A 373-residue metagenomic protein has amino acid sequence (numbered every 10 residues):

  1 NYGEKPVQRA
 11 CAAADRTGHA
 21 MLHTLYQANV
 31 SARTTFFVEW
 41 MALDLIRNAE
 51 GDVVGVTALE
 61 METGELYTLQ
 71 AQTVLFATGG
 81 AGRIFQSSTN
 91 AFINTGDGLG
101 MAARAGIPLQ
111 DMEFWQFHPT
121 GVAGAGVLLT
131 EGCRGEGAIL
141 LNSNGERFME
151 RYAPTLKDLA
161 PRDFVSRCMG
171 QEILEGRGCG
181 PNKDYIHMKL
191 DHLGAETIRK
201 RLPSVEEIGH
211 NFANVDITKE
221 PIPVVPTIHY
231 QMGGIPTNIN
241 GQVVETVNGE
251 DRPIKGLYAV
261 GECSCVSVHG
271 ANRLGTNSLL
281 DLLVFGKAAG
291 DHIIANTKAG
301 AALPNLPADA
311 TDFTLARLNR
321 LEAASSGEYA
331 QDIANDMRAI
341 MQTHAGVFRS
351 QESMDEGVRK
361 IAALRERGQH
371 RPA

Functional and structural regions predicted by a protein language model:
N1-E65, Q70-Q72, A77, H118-A123 (+1 more regions): Conserved redox-cofactor binding core of oxidoreductases
K5-V7, N48-A49, L141-L159, M169 (+4 more regions): Glycine- and aromatic-enriched mobile tails/lids
A13-D15, E39-M41, L45, V56-M61 (+15 more regions): Fold-independent oxyanion-binding glycine-rich loops and adjacent beta-strand/coil segments at enzyme active sites
R16, E62, L66, F85-I93 (+6 more regions): Alpha-helix capping and helix-loop boundary segments enriched in small/acidic/polar residues
A20-S31, G55, T73, D97-R104 (+6 more regions): Alpha-helical scaffold segments in soluble metabolic enzymes
L22, V30-T35, D44-E50, V54-E60 (+1 more regions): Accessory "access/gating" subregions that flank catalytic or transport cores
T73-V127, L159, G275-H292: Glycine-rich loop(s) and the adjacent beta-strand/alpha-helix scaffold that form part
M101, I107-P223, H292-A299, A339: An anion/pyrophosphate-binding glycine-rich loop and adjacent beta-alpha core in soluble alpha-beta enzymes
